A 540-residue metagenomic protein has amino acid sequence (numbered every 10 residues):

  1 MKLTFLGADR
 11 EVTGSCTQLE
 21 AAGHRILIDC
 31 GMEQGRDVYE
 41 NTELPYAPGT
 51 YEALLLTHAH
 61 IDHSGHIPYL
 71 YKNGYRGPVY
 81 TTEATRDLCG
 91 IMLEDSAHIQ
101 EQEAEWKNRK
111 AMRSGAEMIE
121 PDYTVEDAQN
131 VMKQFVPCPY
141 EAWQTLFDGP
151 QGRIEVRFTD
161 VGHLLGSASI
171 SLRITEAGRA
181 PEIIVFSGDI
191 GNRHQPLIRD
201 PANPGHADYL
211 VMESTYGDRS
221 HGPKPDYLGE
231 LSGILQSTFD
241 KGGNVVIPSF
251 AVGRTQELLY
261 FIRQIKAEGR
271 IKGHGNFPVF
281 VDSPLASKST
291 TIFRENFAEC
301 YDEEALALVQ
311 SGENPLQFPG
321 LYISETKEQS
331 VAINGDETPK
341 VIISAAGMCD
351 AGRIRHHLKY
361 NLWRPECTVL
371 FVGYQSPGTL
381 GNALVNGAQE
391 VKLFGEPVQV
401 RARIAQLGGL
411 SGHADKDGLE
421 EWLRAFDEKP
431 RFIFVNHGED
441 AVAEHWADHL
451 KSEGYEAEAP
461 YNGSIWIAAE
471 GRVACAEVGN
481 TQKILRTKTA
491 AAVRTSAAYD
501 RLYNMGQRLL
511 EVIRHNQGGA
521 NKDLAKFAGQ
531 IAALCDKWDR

Functional and structural regions predicted by a protein language model:
M1-L55, H60, S64, Y71-E257 (+1 more regions): His/Asp/Glu-rich metal-coordinating catalytic cores of metallo-dependent phosphodiesterases/hydrolases acting on
G49-Y51, N73-R76, S237-V246, N334-P339 (+2 more regions): Short, surface-exposed connector motifs at secondary-structure boundaries
P150-F158, I292-C300, E420-E421, E470-T481: Short, surface-exposed amphipathic charged segments that create phosphate/polyanion-binding patches used for binding
P196-V211, F297-A305, Q375-R401: Short, compositionally biased "basic patch" segments
I234-L380, K392, D427, V442-E444 (+3 more regions): Hard-cation-handling environments
S237, G463-K526: Charged, amphipathic alpha-helical linkers/stalks
R364, G438-K483: C-terminal, active-site-flanking charged/polar segments
K392-L423: Generic long, charged, amphipathic alpha-helical segments
